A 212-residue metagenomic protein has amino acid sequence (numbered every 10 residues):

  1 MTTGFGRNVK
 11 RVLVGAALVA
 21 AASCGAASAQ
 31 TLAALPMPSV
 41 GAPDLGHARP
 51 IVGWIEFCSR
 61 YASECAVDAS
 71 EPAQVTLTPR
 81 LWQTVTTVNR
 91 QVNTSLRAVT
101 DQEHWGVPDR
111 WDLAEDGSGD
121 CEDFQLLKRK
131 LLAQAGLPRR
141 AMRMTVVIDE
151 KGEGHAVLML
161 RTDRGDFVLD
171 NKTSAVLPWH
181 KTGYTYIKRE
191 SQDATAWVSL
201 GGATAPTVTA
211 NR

Functional and structural regions predicted by a protein language model:
M1-T2, A22: Intrinsically disordered/low-complexity terminal segments and short unstructured peptides
T2-V14: Bacterial N-terminal signal peptides that target proteins for export
F5, A27-R212: A structural boundary/capping signal
L13-A17, Q134: A periodicity- and composition-biased signal for non-globular, repetitive helical segments
V19-S28: C-terminal segment of classical bacterial N-terminal signal peptides
